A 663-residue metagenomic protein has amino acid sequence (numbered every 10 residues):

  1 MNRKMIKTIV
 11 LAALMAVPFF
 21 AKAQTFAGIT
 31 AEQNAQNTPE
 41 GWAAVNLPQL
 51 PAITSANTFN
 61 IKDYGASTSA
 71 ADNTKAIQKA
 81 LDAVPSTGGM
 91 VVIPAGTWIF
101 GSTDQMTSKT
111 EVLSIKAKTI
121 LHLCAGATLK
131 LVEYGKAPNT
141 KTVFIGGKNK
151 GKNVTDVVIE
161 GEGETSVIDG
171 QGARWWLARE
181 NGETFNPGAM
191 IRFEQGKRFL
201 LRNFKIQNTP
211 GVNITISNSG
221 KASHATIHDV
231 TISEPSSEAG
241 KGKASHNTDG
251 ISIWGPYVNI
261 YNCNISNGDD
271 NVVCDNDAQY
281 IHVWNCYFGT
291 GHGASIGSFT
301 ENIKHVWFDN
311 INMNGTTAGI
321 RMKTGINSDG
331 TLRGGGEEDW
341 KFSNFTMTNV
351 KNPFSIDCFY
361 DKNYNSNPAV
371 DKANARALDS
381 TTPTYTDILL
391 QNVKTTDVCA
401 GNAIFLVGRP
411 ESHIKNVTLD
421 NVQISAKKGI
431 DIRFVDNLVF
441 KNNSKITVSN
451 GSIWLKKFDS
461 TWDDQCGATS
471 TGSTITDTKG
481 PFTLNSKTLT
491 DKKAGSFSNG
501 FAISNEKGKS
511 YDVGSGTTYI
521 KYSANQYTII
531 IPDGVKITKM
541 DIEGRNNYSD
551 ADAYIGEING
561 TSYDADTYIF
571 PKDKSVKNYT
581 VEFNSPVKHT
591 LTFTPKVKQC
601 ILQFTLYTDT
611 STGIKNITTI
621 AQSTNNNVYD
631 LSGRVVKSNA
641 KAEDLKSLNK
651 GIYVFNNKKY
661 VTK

Functional and structural regions predicted by a protein language model:
N2-A117, A127-R202, N218, S223 (+7 more regions): Extracellular "leader-to-stem" segments immediately downstream of a signal peptide or signal-anchor in secreted/lumenal
S102-T103, L131-Y134, Q171-R174, R179 (+10 more regions): Short glycine/acidic-rich loop motifs that flank beta-strands on beta-rich extracellular proteins
A125-G126, T155-S166, K197-N208, K221-E238 (+7 more regions): Right-handed parallel beta-helix
G319-S470: Extracellular beta-rich repeat passengers
S470-S523: N-terminal targeting leaders for non-cytosolic proteins
V513-G534, V576-T580, Q599-I601: Short beta-strands within extracellular/lumenal beta-sheet-rich domains
N546-S562: Short, surface-exposed beta-strand/strand-loop-strand elements in extracellular ectodomains
S611-K663: C-terminal outer-membrane/trafficking sorting elements
